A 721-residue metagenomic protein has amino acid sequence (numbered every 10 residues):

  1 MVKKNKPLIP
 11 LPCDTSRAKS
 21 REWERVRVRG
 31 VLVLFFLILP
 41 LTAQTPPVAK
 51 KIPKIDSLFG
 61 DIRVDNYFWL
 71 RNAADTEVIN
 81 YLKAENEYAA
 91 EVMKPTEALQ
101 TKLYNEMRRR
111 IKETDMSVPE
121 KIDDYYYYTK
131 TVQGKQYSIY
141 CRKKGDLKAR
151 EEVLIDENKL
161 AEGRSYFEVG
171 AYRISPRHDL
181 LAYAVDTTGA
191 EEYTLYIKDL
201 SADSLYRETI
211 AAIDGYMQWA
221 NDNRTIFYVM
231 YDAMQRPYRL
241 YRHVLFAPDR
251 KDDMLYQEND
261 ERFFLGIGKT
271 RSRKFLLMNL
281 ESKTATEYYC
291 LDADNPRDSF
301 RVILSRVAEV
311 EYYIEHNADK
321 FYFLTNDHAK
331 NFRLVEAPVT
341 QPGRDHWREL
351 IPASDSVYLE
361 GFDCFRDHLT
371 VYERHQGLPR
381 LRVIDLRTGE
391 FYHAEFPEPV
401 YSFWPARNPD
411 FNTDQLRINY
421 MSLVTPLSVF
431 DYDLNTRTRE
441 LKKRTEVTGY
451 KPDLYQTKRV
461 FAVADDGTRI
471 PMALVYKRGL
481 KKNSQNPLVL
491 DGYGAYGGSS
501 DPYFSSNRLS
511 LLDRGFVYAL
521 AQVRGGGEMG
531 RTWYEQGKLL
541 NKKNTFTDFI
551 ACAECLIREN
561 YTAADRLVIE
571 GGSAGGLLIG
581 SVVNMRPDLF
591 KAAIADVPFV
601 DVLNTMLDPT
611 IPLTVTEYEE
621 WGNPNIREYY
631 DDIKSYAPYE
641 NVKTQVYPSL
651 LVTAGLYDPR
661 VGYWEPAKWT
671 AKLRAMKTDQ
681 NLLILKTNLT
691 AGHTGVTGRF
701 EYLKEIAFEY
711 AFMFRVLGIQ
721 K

Functional and structural regions predicted by a protein language model:
E22-R27: Glycine-biased, low-complexity coil/linker segments
Q44-P95, L103-Y104: Mature N-terminal segment immediately following signal peptide/propeptide cleavage in secreted/periplasmic
N80-R173, A184, F263-H316, E349 (+8 more regions): Non-catalytic accessory segments flanking enzyme active sites
E151-A171, A182-M230, M234, R239-Y241 (+2 more regions): Asp-box/WD-like beta-propeller blade repeats and closely related beta-sheet repeat scaffolds
E157, D199-A211, A247-N259, D294-L304 (+2 more regions): Blade-edge beta-strand/turn elements of extracellular beta-propeller and related beta-sheet repeat scaffolds
N158-S175, Y183-E191, S201-Y206, A406 (+8 more regions): Cap/lid segment of the alpha/beta-hydrolase catalytic domain
Y238, H243-E281: Polar, glycine-rich mid-to-C-terminal structural blocks that act as macromolecule-binding/assembly scaffolds
L520-K721: Active-site-proximal cap/loop segments of hydrolase catalytic domains
